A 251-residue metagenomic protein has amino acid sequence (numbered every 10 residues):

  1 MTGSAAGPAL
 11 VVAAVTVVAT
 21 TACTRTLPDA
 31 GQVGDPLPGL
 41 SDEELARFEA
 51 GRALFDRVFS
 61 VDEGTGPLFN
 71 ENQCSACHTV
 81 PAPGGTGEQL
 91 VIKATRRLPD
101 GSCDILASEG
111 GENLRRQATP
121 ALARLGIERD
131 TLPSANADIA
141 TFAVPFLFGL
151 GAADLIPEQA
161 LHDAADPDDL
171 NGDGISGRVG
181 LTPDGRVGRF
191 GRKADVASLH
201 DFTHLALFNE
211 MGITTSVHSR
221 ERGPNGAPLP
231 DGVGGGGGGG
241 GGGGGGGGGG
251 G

Functional and structural regions predicted by a protein language model:
M1-L10: Bacterial N-terminal signal peptides that target proteins for export
A9-T20: Bacterial N-terminal signal peptides
A22-G251: Periplasmic c-type cytochrome electron-transfer domains
